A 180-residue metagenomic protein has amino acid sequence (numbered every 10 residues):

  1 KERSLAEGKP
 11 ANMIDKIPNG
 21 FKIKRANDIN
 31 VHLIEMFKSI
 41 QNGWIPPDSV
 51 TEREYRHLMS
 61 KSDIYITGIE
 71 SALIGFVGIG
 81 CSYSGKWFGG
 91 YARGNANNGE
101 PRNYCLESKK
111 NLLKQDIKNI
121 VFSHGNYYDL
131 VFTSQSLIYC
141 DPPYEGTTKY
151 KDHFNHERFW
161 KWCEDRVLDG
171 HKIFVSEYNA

Functional and structural regions predicted by a protein language model:
K1-N19, A26-V31, F37, I79-Y83 (+3 more regions): Conserved proline-anchored active-site loop of SAM-dependent methyltransferases that bridges a beta-strand
G8, G43, V167-G170: Short, flexible coil/linker elements and helix-boundary hinge sites characteristic of intrinsically disordered
G8-A11, S108-K110, S176-A180: Short, polar loop motifs at secondary-structure junctions
K16-F21, Q115, L130-S134, N179-A180: Short loop/helix-cap segments at secondary-structure boundaries that form the rim of catalytic
I17, I66-G68, E164-R166: A general structural signal for short secondary-structure junctions and capping/turn motifs
G20-F122, Y128: Class I S-adenosyl-L-methionine-dependent methyltransferase module
S123-Y128, E157-K161: A generic local structural motif
Q135-A180: Conserved acidic-Pro-Pro-aromatic motif
